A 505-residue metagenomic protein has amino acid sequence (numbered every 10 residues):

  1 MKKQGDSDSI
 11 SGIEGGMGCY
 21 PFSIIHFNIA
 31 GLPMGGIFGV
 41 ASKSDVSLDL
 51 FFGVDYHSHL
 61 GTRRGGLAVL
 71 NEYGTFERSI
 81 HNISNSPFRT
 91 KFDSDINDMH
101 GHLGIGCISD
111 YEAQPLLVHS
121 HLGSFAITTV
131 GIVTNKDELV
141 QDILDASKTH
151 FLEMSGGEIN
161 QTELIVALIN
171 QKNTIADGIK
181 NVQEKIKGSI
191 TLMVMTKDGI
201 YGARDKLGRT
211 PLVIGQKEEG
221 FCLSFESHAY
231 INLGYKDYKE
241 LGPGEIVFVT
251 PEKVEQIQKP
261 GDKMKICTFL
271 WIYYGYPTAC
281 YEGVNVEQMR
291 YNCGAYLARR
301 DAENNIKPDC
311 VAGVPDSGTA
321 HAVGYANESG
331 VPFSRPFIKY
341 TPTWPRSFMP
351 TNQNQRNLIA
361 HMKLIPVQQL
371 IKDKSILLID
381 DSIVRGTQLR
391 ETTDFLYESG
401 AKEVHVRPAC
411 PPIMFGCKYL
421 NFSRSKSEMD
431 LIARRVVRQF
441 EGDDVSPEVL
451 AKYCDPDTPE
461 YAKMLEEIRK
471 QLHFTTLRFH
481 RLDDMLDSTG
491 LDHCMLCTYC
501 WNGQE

Functional and structural regions predicted by a protein language model:
M1-L32: N-terminal amphipathic/basic-hydrophobic helices that include classical n-h-c signal peptides and signal-anchor
C19, H26-G242, F248-D309, V314 (+1 more regions): Conserved short alpha-helical segments that host acidic/polar catalytic motifs at enzyme active sites
D45-S47, N135, Y201, R209-T210 (+7 more regions): Flexible loop/turn segments at secondary-structure boundaries
D198-G199, G234-E240, T393-E505: PRPP-dependent phosphoribosyltransferase catalytic core
L297, Y325, S382, V404: Hydrophobic, well-ordered secondary-structure elements that form the walls of internal hydrophobic environments
A302-P308, N327-S334, Q368-K372, D394-E403: Secondary-structure transition/capping motifs at alpha-helix termini and the adjoining loop/turn into the next element
N327-S375, M414-K426: Short, glycine/charge-rich flexible loops or terminal/linker lids adjacent to PRPP-binding catalytic cores
P366-Q369, K374-D394, R435-G442: Phosphate/diphosphate-binding loops
